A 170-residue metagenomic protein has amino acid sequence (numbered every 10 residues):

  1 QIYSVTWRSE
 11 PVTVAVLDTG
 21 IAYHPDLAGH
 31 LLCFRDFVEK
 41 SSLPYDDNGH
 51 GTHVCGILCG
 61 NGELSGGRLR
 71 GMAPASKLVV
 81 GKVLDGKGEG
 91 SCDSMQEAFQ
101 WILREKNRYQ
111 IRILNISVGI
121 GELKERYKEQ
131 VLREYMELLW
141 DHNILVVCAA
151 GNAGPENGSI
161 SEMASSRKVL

Functional and structural regions predicted by a protein language model:
I2-R35, S41-D93, N107-R112, S165-V169: Subtilisin-like serine protease catalytic core
V83-K168: Substrate-binding/access-modulating region of protease and related hydrolase catalytic domains
